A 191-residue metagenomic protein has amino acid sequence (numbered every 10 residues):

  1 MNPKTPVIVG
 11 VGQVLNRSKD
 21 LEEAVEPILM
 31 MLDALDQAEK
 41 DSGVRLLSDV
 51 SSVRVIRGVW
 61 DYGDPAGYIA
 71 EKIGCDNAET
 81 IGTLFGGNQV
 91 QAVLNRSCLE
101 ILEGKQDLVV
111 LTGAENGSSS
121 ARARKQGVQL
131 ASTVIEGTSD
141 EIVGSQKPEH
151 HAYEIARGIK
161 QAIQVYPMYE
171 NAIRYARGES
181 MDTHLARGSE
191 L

Functional and structural regions predicted by a protein language model:
M1-T83, L99-Q106, V110-L191: Conserved "HGTGT" condensation-loop signature of ketosynthase/thiolase-family condensing enzymes that catalyze
G86: Blade-loop segments of beta-propeller domains
Q91-L99: Conserved phosphate-binding catalytic cores of ATP/NTP-utilizing and phosphoryl-transfer enzymes
